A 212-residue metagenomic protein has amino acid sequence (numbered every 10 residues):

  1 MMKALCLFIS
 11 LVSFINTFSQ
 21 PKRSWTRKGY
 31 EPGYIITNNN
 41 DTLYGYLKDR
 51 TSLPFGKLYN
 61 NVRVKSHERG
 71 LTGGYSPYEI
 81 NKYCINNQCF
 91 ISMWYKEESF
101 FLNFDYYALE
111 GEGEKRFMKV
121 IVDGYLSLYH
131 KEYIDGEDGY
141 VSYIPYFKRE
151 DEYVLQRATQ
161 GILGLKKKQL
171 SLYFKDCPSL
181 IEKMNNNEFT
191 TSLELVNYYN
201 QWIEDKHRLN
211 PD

Functional and structural regions predicted by a protein language model:
M1, F101, T191-S192: Short, surface-exposed, charged/polar-biased interaction segments
M1-S24: Bacterial Sec-dependent N-terminal signal peptides
I9-L11, I15, Q169, F174 (+1 more regions): Generic low-complexity, intrinsically disordered sequence content enriched in small uncharged/hydrophobic residues
F14-N16, R69-Y75, M184-F189: Short, exposed beta-strand "edge-strand" segments with a Pro/Gly-rich flavor and a Y/T-containing core
F18-Y44, L193-V196, E204-D212: Sec-dependent signal peptide cleavage junction
W25-R27, E31-L180: Aromatic-patch recognition
D176-N210: C-terminal partner/receptor-binding element of secreted or periplasmic proteins
